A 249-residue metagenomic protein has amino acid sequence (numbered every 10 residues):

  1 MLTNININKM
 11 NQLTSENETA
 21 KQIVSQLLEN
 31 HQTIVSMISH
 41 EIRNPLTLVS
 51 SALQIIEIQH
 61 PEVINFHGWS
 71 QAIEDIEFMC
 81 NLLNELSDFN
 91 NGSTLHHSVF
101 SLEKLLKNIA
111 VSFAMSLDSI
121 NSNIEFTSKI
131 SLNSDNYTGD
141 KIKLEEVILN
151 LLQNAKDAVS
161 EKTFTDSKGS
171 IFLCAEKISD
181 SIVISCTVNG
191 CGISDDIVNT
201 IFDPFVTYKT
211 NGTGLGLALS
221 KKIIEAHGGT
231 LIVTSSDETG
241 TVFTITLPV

Functional and structural regions predicted by a protein language model:
S15-S39, S50: Conserved HAMP-HisKA connector
A52, F66-S116: Conserved DHp (HisKA) dimerization/phosphotransfer helix of two-component histidine kinases, i.e., the long coiled-coil
I109, N123-D135: Conserved catalytic submotifs in the C-terminal HATPase_c
V188: Acidic ATP/Mg2+-coordinating residue in the GHKL
I193-P204: Short conserved segment of the HATPase_c
G216, S220: Short alpha-helical Gxxx[C/S/T] motif in the catalytic ATP-binding
I224-E225: Detector for a conserved hydrophobic position within an alpha-helical segment of the HATPase_c
